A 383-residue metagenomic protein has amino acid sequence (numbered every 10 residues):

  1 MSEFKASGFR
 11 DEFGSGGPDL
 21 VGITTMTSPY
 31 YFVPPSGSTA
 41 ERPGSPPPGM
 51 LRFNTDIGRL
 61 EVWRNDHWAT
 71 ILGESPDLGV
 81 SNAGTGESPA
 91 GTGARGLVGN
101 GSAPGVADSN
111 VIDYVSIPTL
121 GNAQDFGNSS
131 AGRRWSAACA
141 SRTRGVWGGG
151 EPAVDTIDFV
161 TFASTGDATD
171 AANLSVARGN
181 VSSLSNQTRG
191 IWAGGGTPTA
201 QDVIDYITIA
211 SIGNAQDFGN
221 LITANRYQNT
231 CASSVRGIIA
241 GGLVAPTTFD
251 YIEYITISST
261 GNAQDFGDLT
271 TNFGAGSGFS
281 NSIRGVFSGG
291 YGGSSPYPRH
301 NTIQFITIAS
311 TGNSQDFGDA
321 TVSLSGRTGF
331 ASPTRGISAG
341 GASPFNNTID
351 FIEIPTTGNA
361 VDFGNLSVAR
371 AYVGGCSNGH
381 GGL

Functional and structural regions predicted by a protein language model:
E3, G8, P48-L51, T55-R64: Extracellular disulfide-bonded cysteine-rich modules/repeats
F4, F9-V33, G96, G145 (+4 more regions): Low-complexity, small-hydrophobic/phenylalanine-enriched stretches that adopt extended beta/coil conformations used
K5, G14, L20, M26-S28 (+11 more regions): Repetitive beta-strand solenoid architecture
I23-F53, S75-V80: Extracellular/surface-exposed low-complexity repeats and stalk/linker segments enriched in Gly/Pro and small polar
P48-L51, S81-S102, N128-E151, A171-T197 (+4 more regions): Conserved short beta-strand element of beta-propeller blades
I57, G93, A107-V111, A123 (+16 more regions): A detector of repeated loop/turn-to-beta-strand junctions in beta-rich toroidal repeat architectures
D66, S116-L120, T161-T165, T208-I212 (+3 more regions): Short loop/turn segments that connect beta-strands within beta-propeller blades
L97, N110-D113, Q124-G127, V146 (+14 more regions): Conserved positions within tandem-repeat grammars
